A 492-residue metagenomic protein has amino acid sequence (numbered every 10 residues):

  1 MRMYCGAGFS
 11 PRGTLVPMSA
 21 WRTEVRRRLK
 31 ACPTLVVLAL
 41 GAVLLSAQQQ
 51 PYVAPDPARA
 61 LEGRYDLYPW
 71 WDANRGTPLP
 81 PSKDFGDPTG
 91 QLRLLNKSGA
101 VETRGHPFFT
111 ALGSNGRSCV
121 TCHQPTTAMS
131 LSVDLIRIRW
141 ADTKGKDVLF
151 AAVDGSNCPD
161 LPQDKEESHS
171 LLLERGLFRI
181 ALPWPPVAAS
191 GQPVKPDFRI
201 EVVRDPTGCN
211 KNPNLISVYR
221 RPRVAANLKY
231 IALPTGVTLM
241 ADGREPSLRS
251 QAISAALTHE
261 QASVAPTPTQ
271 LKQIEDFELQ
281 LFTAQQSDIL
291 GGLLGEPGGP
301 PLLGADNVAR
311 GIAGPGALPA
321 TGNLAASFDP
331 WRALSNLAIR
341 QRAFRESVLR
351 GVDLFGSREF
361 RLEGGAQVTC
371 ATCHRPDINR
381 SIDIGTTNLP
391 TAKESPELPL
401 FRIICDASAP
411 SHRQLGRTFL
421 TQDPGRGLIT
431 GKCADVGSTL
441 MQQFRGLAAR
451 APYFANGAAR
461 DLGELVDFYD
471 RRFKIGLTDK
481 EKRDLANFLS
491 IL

Functional and structural regions predicted by a protein language model:
R2, A7-P17, R28: Intrinsic, low-complexity polybasic segments
A7, V43-Q50: Polybasic, low-complexity, intrinsically disordered segments
P33-V43: Bacterial N-terminal signal peptides
A47-L492: Periplasmic c-type cytochrome electron-transfer domains
